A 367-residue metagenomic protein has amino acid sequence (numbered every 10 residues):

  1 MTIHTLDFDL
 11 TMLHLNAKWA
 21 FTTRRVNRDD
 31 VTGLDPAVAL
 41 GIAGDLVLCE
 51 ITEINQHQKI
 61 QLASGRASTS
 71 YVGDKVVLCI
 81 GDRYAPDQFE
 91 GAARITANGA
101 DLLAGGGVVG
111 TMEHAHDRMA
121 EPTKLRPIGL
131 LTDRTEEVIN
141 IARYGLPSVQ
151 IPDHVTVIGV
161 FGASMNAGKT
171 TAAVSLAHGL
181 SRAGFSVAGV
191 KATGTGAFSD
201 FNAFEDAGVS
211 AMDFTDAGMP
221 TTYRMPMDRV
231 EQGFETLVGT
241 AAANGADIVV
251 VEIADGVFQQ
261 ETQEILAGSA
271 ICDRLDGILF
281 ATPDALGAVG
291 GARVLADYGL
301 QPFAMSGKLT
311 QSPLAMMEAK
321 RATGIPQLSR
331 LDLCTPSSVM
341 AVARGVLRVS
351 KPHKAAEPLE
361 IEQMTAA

Functional and structural regions predicted by a protein language model:
M1-P86, G91-A100, G105: N-terminal accessory targeting/assembly segments
T23-I42, Q58, A322-T323, L328-A367: NTP-binding/hydrolysis catalytic cores, primarily Walker-type P-loop NTPases
G41, S68-T69, A104, V149-D153 (+6 more regions): Solvent-exposed alpha-helices and their adjacent loops that cap or buttress functional pockets in soluble metabolic
I54-Q56, G162-T170, T282-D284: Short, glycine-rich nucleotide/cofactor-binding loops
Q88, L103-A142, R229-A243, I248 (+1 more regions): Conserved catalytic-core segment of NTP-binding enzymes
R143-T195: Walker A (P-loop) phosphate-binding motif
K169-S175, A197-F201, V257-T262, G287-G290: Short glycine/serine/threonine-rich phosphate/pyrophosphate-binding segments that cradle anionic phosphate groups
H178-D228, R293-A296, P313-T323: N-terminal phosphate/diphosphate-binding loop that engages ATP/GTP or pyrophosphate donors across diverse enzyme folds
